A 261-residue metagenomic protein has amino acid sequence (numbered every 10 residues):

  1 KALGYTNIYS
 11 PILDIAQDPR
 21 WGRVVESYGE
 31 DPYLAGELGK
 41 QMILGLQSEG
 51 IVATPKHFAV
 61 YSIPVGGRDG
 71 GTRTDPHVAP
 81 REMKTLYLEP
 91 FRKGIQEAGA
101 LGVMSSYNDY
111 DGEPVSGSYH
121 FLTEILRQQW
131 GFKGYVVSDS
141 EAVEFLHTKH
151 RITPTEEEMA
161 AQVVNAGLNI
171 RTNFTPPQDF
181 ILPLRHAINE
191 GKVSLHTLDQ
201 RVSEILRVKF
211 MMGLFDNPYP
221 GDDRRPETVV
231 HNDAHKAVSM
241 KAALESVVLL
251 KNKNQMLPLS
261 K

Functional and structural regions predicted by a protein language model:
K1-K261: Glycoside hydrolase catalytic-domain context in secreted enzymes
